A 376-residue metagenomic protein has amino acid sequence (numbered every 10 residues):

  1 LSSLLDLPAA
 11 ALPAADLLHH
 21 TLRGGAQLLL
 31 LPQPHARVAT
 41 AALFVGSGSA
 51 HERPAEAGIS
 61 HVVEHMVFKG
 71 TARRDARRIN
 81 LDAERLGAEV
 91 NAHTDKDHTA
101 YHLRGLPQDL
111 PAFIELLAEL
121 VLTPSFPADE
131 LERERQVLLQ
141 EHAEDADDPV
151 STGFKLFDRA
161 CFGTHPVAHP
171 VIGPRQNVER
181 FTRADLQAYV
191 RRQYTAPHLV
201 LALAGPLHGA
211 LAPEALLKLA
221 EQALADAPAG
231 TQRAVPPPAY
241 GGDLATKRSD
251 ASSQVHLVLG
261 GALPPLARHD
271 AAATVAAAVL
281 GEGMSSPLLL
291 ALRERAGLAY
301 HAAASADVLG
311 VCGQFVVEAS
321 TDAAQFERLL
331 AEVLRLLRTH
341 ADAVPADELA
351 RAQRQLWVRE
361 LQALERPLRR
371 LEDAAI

Functional and structural regions predicted by a protein language model:
L1-L4, T21, P32, A76-V235 (+5 more regions): Charge-rich, well-structured scaffold segments of protease-associated domains
L1-V38: N- or domain-start disorder-to-order transition segments that initiate the globular core
A14-A15, G242-D243, P287: Short beta-strand-initiation
L22, Q27-L30, T246-R248, L257-L259: Short hydrophobic-aromatic micro-motifs
Q27, V38-T40, I59, V63 (+2 more regions): A common structural microfeature
P32-A83, L259, R268-L280, L288-L292: Active/ligand-binding-proximal structured segments within catalytic/core domains that scaffold catalytic residues
A41, L199, S253-L257, G313-F315: Small-molecule pocket liners
A227-G230, P238-G242, D250-G261, L266: Acidic, glycine-rich loop-and-beta core segments that form the ion-binding/anion-interacting portion of active sites
